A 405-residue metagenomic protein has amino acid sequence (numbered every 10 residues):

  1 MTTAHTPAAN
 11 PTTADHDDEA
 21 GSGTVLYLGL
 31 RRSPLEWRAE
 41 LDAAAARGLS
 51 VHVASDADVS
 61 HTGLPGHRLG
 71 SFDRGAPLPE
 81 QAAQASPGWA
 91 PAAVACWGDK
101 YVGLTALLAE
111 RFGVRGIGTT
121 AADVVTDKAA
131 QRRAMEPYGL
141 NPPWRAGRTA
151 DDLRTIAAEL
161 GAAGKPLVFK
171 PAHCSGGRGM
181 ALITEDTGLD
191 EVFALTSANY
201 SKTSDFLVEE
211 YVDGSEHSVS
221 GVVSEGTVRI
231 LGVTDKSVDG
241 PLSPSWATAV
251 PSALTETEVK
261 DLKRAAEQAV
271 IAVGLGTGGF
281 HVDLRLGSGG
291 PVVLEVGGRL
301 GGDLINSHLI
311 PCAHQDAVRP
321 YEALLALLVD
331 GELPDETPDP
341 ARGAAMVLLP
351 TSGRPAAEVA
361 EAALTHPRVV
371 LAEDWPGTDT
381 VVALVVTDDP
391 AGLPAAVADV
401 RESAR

Functional and structural regions predicted by a protein language model:
M1-T120, D151, D388-A404: ATP-binding N-terminal substructure of ATP-dependent carboxylate-amine bond-forming enzymes
H5, P11, A323-R405: Peripheral (often C-terminal) accessory segments that flank ATP-dependent C-N-forming ligase machineries
A20-S22, K260-V282, G297-S352: Active-site "cap" helix and flanking loop/linker of ATP-utilizing ligase/carboxylase catalytic domains
W37-D42, R132, A157, A360: Short amphipathic alpha-helical segments and helix-helix/interface helices
A85-P91, L160-G164, S201-K202: Glycine-rich phosphate-binding loop signature in dinucleotide/nucleotide-binding domains
R111-G179: A conserved helix-loop-beta module that forms one wall/lid of the active-site cleft in ATP-utilizing catalytic domains
F112-G118, L242-A249, G302-D303: Short glycine/proline- and charge-enriched loop/turn segments that cap or connect secondary-structure elements
M180-P291: Internal nucleotide-binding/catalytic subdomain
